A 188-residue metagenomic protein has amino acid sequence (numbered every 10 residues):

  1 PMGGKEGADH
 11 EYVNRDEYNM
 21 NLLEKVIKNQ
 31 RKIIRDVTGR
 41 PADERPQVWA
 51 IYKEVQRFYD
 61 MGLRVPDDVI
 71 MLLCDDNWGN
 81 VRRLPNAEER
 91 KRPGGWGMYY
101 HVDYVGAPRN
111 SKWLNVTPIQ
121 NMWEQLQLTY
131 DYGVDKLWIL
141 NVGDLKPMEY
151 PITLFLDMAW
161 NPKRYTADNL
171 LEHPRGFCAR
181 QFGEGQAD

Functional and structural regions predicted by a protein language model:
P1-P93, D188: Gly/Pro-rich turn-and-neighbor structural signature
L73-G79, P85-D188: Structured mid-domain segments that build the active-site/substrate or prosthetic-cofactor binding neighborhood
